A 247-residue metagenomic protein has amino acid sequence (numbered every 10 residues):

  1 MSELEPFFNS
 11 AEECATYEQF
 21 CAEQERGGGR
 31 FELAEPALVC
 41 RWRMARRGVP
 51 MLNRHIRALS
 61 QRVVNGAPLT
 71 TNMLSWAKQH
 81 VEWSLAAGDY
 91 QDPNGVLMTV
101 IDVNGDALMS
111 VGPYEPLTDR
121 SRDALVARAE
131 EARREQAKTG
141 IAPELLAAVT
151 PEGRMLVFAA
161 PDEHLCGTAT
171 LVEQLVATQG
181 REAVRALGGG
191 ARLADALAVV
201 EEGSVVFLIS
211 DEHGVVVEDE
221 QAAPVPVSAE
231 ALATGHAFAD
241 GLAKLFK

Functional and structural regions predicted by a protein language model:
M1-E152, A160, Q174-K247: Conserved alpha/beta cores of soluble small-molecule-handling proteins
L156-C166: Short, contiguous acidic and Ser/Thr-rich linear segments
C166-L175: Feature captures the catalytic cores and cofactor-binding loops of soluble hydro-lyases/lyases that act on carboxylate
